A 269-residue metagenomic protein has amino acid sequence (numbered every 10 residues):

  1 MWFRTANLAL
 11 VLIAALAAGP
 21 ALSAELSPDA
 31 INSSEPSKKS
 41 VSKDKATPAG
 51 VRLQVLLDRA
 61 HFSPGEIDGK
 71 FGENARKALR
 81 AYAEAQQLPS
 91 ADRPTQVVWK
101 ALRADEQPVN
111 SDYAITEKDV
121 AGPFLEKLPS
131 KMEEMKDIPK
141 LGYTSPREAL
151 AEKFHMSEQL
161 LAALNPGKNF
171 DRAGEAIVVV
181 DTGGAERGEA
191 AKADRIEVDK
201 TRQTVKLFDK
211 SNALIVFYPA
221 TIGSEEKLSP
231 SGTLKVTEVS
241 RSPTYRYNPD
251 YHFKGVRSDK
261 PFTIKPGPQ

Functional and structural regions predicted by a protein language model:
M1-A9: Bacterial N-terminal signal peptides that target proteins for export
A18-G19: N-terminal signal peptide c-region/cleavage motif recognized by signal peptidases
A24-S42: Short N-terminal segments immediately surrounding and downstream of signal-peptide cleavage
K43-K77, D119-H155: Primarily a LysM-type cell-wall glycan-binding module
R52, F62, N74, V97 (+8 more regions): Extracytoplasmic
P64, R147, E158-P166, V179-D194 (+2 more regions): N-terminal post-signal-peptidase region of extra-cytosolic proteins
E73-D119, A162-R195: Extracellular LysM carbohydrate-binding repeats and other cell-envelope/extracellular binding modules
E189-Q269: Gly/Pro-biased beta-strand-loop elements
